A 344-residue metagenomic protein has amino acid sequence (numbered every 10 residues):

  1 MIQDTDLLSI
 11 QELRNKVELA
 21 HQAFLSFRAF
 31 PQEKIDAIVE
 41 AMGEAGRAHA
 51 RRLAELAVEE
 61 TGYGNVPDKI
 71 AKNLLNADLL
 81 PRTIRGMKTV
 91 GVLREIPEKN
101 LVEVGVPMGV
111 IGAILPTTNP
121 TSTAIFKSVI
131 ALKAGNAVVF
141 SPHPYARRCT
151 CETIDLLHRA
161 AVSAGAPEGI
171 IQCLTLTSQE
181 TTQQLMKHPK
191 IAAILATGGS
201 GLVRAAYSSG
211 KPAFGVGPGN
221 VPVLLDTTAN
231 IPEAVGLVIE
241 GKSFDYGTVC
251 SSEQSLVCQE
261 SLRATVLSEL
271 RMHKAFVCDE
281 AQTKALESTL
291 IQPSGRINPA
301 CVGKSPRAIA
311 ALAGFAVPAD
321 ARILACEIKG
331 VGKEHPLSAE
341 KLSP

Functional and structural regions predicted by a protein language model:
M1-V102, I130, M272: N-terminal Rossmann-like NAD(P)+-binding subdomain of aldehyde/semialdehyde dehydrogenases
D6, L13-A20, R28, Q32 (+18 more regions): Generic structural signal for well-ordered, non-membrane alpha-helical segments in soluble metabolic enzymes
L7-I10, K133, V203-G332: ALDH superfamily catalytic-core signature
V17, H21-F24, R28-P31, V39-A50 (+10 more regions): Structural signal for hydrophobic packing residues in well-ordered secondary-structure cores of soluble enzyme domains
F24, I38-M42, G112-I114, V139-H143 (+1 more regions): Short glycine-rich or small-residue beta-strand-to-loop segments that form or flank ligand, phosphate, metal/Fe-S
T83-N100, M108-G109, V302-P306, V317-C326 (+1 more regions): Alpha-helix-centered segments that form part of catalytic cores
V92-E233: Rossmann-like NAD(P) dinucleotide-binding subdomain of oxidoreductase/dehydrogenase enzymes
A339-P344: Conserved glycine-rich beta-strand-loop-beta hairpin in the small C-terminal domain of fold type I
